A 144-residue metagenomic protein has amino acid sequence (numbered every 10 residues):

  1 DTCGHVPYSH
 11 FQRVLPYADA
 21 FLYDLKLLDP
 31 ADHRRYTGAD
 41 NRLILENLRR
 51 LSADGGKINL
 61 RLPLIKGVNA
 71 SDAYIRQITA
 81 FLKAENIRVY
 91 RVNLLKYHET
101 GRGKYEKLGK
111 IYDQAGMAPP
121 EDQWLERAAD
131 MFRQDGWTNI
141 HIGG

Functional and structural regions predicted by a protein language model:
D1-T100: Conserved AdoMet/S-adenosylmethionine-binding subsite of the radical SAM
L64-G144: Auxiliary Fe-S-binding modules of radical SAM enzymes
